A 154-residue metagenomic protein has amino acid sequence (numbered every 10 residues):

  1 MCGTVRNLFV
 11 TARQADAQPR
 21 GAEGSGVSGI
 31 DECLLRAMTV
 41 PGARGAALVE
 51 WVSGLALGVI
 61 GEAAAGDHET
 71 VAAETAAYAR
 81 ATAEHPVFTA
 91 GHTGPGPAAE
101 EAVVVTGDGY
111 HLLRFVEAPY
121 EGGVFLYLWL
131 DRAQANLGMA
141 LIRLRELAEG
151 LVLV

Functional and structural regions predicted by a protein language model:
M1-V154: Non-catalytic interaction/Regulatory regions outside core domains
